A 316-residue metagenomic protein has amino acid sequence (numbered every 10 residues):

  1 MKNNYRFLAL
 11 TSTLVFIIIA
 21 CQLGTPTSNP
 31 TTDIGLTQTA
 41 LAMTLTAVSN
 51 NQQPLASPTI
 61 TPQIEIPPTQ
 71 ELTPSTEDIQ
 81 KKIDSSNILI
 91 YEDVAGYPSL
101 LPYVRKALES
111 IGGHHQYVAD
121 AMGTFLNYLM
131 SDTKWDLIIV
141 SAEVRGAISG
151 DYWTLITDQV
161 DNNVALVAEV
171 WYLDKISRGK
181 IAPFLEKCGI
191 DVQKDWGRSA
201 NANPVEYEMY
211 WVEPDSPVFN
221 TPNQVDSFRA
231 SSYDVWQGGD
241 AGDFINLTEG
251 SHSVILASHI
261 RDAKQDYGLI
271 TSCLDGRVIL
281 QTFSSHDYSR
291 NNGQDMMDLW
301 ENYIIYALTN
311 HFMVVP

Functional and structural regions predicted by a protein language model:
K2-L8: Bacterial N-terminal signal peptides that target proteins for export
C21-K82, V315-P316: Ser/Thr-rich, Proline-interspersed low-complexity disordered segments
I83-Y97: Short hydrophobic beta-strand segments
D93-A182: Helical hinge/lid and interdomain linker segments adjacent to catalytic or ligand-binding clefts that mediate domain
G146-S232: A glycine-rich, often tryptophan-bearing local segment used as a flexible ligand/cofactor-contacting loop or short
S199-G293, H311: Catalytic beta-strand/loop cores that center a nucleophilic Ser/Cys/Thr and support acyl-enzyme chemistry
S285-H286, N292-P316: A recurrent domain-boundary module in secreted/ectodomain proteins
